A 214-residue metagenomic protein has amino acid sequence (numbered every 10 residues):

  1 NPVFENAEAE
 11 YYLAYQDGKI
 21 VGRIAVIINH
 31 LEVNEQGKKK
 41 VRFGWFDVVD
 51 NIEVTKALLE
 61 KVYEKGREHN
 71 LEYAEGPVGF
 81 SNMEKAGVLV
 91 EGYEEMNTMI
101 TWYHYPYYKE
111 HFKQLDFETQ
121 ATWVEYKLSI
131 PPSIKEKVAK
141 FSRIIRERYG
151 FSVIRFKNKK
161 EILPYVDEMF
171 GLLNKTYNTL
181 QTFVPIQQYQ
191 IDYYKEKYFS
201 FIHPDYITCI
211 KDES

Functional and structural regions predicted by a protein language model:
N1, N178-K195: Conserved GNAT-fold acetyl-CoA-binding loop/helix
P2-Q16, E196-T208: A short helix-loop-beta-strand connector motif used in the catalytic cores of GNAT acetyltransferases and, in some
L13, K19-N29, I207-C209, S214: Conserved beta-strand in the GNAT
Q16-D17, H111-F117, D212-E213: A structural motif corresponding to the C-terminal end of an alpha-helix and its immediate exit/capping segment
I27, K61, K65, L172-T176 (+3 more regions): Generic, well-ordered alpha-helical scaffold segments in large soluble proteins
I27-L31, F46-V48, G79-S81, P131 (+1 more regions): An acidic- and aromatic-residue-enriched active-site/binding cleft used to recognize and process polar
E35-A121: Acyl-donor binding region in acyl/amide transferases
W102-T182: Acyltransferase donor/substrate-recognition loop-hinge adjacent to the catalytic core
